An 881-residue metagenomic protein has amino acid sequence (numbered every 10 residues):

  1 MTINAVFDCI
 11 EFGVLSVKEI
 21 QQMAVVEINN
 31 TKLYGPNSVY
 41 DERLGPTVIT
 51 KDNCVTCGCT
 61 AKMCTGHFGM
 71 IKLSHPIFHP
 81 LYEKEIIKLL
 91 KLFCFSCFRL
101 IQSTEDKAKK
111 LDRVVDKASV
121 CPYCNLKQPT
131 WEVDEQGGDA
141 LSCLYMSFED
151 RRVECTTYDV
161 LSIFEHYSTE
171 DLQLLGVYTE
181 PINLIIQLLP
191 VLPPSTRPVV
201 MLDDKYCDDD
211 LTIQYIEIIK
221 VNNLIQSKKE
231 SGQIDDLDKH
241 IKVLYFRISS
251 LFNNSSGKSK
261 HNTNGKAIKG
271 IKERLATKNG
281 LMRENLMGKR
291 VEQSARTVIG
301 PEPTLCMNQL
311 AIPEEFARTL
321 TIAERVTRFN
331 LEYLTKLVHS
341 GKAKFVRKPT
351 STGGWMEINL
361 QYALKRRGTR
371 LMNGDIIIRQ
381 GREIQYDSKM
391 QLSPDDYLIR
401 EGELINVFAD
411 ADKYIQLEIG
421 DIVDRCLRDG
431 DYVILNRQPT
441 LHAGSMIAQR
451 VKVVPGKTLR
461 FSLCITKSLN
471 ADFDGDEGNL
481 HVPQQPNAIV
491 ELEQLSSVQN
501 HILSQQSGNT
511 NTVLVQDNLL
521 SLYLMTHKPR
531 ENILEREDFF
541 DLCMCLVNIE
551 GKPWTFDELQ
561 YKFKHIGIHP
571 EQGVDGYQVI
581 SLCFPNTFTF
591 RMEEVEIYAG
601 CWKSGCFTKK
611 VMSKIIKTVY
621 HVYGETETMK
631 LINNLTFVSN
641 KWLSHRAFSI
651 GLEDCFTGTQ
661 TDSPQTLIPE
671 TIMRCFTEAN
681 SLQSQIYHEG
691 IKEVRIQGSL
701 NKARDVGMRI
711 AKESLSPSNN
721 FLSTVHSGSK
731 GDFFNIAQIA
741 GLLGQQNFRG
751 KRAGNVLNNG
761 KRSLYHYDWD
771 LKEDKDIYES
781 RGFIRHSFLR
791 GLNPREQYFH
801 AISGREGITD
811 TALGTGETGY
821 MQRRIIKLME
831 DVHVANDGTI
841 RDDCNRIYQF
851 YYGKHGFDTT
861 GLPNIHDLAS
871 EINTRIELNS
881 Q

Functional and structural regions predicted by a protein language model:
M1-Q881: Conserved core architecture of multi-subunit DNA-directed RNA polymerases
